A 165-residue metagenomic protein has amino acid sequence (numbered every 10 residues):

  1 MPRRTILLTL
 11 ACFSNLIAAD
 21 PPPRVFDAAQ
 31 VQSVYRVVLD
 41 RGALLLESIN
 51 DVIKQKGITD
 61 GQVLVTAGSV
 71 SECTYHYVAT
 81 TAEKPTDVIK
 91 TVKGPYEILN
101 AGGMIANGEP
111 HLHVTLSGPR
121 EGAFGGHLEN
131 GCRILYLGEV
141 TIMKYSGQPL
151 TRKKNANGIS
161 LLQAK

Functional and structural regions predicted by a protein language model:
M1-I6: Bacterial N-terminal signal peptides that target proteins for export
L10-A18: Hydrophobic h-region of N-terminal signal peptides that target proteins for export in Gram-negative bacteria
A19-K54, T59-V65, S71-H111, G118-K165: N-terminal intrinsically disordered, cationic/polar leader segments that include organellar targeting peptides
